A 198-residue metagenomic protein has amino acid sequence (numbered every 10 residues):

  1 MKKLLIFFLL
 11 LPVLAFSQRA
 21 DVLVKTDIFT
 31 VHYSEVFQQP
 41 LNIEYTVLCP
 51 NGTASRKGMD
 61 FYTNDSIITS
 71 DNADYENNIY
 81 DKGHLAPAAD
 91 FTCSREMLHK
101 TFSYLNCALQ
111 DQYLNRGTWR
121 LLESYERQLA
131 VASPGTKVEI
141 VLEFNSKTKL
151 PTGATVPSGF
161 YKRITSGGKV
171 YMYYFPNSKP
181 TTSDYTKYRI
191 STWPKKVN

Functional and structural regions predicted by a protein language model:
K2-K3, K162: A general lysine-centric signal
K3-L14: Sec-dependent N-terminal signal peptides
A15-A20: Boundary at the C-terminal end of the N-terminal hydrophobic targeting segment
V22-D81: Short, His- and charge-rich active-site/binding loops that engage polyanionic ligands
D65-N198: Domain-level detector of nuclease and nuclease-like folds in predominantly extracellular/periplasmic contexts
